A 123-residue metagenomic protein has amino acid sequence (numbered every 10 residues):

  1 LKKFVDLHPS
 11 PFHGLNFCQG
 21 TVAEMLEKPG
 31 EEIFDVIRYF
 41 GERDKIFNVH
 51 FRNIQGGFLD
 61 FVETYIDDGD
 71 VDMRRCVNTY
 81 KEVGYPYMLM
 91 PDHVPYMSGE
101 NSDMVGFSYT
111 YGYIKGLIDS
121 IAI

Functional and structural regions predicted by a protein language model:
L1-I123: Histidine-acidic metal/acid-base catalytic patches
